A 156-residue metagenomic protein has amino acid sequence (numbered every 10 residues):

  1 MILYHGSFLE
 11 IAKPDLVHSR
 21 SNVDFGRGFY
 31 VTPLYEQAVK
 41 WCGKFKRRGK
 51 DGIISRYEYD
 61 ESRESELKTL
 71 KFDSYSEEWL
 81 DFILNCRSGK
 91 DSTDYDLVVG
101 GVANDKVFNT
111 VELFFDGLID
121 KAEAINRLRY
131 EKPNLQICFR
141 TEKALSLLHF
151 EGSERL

Functional and structural regions predicted by a protein language model:
M1-V23: Short aromatic-glycine-(Arg/Gly/Cys) micro-motifs in beta-strand/loop hairpins
L3-H5, Y30-V31, R56-E58: Short, conserved beta-strand segments within well-ordered enzyme catalytic domains that often line or immediately flank
L9-I11, K40-G43, Y59: Terminal, compositionally biased segments used for targeting/anchoring and flexible tails
I11-K13, A38, E66: A broad, structure-centric signal for solvent-exposed, well-ordered loop/edge residues that line or flank functional
R20-K44: Extended catalytic/binding region for NAD+/ADP-ribose chemistry, centered on the ART fold
V23-D24, K44-L156: Conserved NAD+-utilizing ADP-ribose enzyme module
